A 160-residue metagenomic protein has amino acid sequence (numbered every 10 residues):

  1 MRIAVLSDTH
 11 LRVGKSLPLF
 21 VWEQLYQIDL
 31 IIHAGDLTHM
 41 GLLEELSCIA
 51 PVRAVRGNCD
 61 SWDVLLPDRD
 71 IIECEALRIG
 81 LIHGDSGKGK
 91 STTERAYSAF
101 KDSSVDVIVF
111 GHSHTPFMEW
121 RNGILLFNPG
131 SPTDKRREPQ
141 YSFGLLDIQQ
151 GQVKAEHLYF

Functional and structural regions predicted by a protein language model:
M1-A50, D60-D68, A76, P139-S142 (+2 more regions): N-terminal active-site segment of His-dependent metallophosphoesterases
R2-H10, R78-D85, I124-G130, A155-H157: Active-site-proximal beta-strand elements of phosphoester/diester hydrolases
V5-S7, L30-D36, R53-G57, L81-H83 (+2 more regions): Active-site neighborhood of phospho(di)ester-bond hydrolases with catalytic His/Asp-centered motifs
L11, H39, S86, T115 (+1 more regions): Short active-site segment of divalent metal-dependent hydrolases/proteases that encodes the spacing between
V13-E23, L81, G87-F100: Pre-active-site segment of Zn-dependent metallo-hydrolases
L19-E23, L42-E45, R69-D70, A96-A99 (+2 more regions): Short, flexible, glycine/charge-rich loop motifs used to bind or transfer phosphoryl groups or to couple energy/partner
R53, K90-E156: Conserved beta-sheet core of the metallophosphoesterase superfamily
R53-S91: Helix-adjacent hinge/juxtasegments
